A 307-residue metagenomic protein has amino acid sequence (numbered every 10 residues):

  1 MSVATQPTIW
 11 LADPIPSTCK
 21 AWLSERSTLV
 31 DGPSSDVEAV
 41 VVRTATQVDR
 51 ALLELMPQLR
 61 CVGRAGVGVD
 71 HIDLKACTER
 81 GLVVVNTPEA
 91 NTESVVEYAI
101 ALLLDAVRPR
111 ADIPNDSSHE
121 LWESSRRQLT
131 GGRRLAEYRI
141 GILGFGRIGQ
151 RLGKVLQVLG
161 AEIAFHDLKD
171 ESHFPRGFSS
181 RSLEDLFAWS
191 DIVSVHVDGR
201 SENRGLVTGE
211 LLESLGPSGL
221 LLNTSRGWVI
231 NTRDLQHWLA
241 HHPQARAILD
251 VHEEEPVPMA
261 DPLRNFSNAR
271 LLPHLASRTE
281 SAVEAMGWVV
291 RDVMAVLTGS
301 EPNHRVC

Functional and structural regions predicted by a protein language model:
M1-V85, A188, T208: An N-terminal-biased, well-structured beta-alpha scaffold segment characteristic of Rossmann-like dinucleotide-binding
V3, T78, V85-Y98, D112 (+3 more regions): C-terminal helix-to-coil terminal segments
Q6, L59, A136-R139, S218: Phosphate-coordination loops involved in phosphoryl transfer and adenosine-cofactor binding
L11, V41-V42, R64, S194-V195 (+3 more regions): Redox-cofactor binding/interface segments in oxidoreductases and associated redox assembly factors
V48-R50, A164, L168-P262: Rossmann-like adenosine-cofactor binding region
M56-C61, R80-L82, A161, P217-G219 (+1 more regions): A short helix->loop->beta-strand "cap" motif at the edges of active sites that frequently abuts
P88-R139, R151: Phosphate-binding beta-alpha-beta segment of Rossmann-like dinucleotide-binding domains, i.e., the NAD(P)
F145-G146: Glycine-rich Rossmann-fold phosphate-binding loop(s) that bind the pyrophosphate of adenine dinucleotide cofactors
